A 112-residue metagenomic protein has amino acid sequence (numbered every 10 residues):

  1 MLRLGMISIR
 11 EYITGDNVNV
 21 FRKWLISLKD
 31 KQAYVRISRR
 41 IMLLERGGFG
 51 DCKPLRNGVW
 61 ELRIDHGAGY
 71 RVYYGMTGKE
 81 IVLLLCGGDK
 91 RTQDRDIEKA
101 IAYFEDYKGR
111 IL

Functional and structural regions predicted by a protein language model:
M1-A68, G78-V82, D89-L112: Basic, Lys/Arg-enriched alpha-helical interface segments
R71-G75: Short, surface-exposed beta-strand/loop micro-motifs that present aromatic residues
